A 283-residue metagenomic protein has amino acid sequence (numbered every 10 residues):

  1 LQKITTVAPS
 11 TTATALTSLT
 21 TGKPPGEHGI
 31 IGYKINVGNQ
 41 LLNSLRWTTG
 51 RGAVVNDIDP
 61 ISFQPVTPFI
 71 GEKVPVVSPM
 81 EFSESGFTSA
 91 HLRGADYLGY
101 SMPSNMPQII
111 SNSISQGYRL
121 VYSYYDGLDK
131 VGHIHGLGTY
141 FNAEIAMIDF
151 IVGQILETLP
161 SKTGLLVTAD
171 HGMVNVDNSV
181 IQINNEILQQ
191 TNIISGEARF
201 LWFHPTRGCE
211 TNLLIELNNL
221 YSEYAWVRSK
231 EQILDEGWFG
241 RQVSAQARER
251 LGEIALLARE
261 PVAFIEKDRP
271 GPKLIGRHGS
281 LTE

Functional and structural regions predicted by a protein language model:
L1-E283: Feature captures the catalytic ectodomains and active-site-proximal regions of enzymes that hydrolyze or transfer
